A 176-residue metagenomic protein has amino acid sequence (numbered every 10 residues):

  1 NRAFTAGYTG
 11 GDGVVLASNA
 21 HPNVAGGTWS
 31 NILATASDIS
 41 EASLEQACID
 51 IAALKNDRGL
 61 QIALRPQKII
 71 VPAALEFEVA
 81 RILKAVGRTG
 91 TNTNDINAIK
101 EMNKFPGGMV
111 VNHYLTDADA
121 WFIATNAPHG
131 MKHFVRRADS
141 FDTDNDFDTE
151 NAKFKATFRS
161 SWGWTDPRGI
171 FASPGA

Functional and structural regions predicted by a protein language model:
N1, I70: Conserved catalytic-core segments centered on acid/base and nucleophilic motifs
R2-S18: Short, glycine/acidic-rich hinge or "gate" loops at secondary-structure transitions that mediate conformational
G13-S30: Surface-exposed intrinsically disordered loops and tails
A25-A53, R65-K68, A74-A176: Sequence/fold signature of self-assembling virion shell proteins
N56-A63: Short, conserved, surface-exposed binding loops centered on an aromatic residue
